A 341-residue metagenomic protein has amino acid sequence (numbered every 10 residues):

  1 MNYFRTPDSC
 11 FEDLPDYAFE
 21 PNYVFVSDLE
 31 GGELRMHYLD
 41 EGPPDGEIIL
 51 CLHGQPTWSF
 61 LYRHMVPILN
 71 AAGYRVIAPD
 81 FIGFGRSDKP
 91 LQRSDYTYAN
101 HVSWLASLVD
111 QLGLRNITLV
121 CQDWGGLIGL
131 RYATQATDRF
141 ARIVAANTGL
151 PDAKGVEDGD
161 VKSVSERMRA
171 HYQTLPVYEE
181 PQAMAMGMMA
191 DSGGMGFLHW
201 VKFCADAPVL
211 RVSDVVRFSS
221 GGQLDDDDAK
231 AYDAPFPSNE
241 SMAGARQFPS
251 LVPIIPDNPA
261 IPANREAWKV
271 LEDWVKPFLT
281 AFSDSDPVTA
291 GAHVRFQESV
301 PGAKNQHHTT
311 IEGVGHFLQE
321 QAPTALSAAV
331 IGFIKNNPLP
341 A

Functional and structural regions predicted by a protein language model:
M1-P21, V26-D28, M36, E41 (+7 more regions): Flexible "cap/lid" subdomain of the alpha/beta-hydrolase fold that forms the substrate-access gate
E41-R86: Conserved HGGG/HGGXW glycine-rich cap/lid loop of the alpha/beta-hydrolase fold
H53, K276-P277, V314: Domain-wide signal for the mature, well-folded portions of proteins, strongly enriched in nucleus-encoded organellar
V314-P323, S327: Catalytic histidine-centered segment of alpha/beta-hydrolase-like enzymes
